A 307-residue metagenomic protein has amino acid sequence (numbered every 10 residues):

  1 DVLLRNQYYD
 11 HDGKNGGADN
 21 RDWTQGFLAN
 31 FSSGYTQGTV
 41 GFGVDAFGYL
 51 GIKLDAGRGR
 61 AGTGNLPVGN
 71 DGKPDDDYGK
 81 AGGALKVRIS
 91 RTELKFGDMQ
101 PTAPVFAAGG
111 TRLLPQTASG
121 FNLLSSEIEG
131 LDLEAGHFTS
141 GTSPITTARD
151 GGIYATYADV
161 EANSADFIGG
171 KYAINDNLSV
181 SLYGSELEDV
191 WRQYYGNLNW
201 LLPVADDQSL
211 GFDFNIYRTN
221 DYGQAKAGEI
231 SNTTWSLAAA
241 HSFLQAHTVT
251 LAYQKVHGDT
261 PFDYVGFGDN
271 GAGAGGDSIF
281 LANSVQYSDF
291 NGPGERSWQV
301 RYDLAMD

Functional and structural regions predicted by a protein language model:
D1-P101, D303-L304: Beta-barrel outer-membrane channel/assembly domains of diderm bacteria
V2, F27-S33, G83-V87, F121-S125 (+4 more regions): Residues on the lipid-exposed face of transmembrane beta-strands in outer-membrane beta-barrel proteins
L4-Y8, L94-A108, L133-T139, I168 (+3 more regions): Transmembrane beta-strand segments that form the barrel wall of outer-membrane beta-barrel proteins
Y8, S33-Q37, R88-R91, S125-E129 (+5 more regions): Outer-membrane beta-barrel strand-turn architecture
K14-G17, V68-D71, F106-G109, G151-Y157 (+3 more regions): Extracellular loop and loop/strand-boundary signature of outer-membrane beta-barrel proteins
D19-F27, D77-A81, P115-S119, A162-D166 (+3 more regions): Residues that define the transmembrane beta-barrel architecture of outer-membrane proteins
G38-F42, R91-K95, G130-E134, T142 (+5 more regions): Repeated loop/turn-to-beta-strand initiation elements of outer-membrane beta-barrel proteins
I52-L54, E134-A165, D207-P293: Outer-membrane beta-barrel translocator/channel fold
